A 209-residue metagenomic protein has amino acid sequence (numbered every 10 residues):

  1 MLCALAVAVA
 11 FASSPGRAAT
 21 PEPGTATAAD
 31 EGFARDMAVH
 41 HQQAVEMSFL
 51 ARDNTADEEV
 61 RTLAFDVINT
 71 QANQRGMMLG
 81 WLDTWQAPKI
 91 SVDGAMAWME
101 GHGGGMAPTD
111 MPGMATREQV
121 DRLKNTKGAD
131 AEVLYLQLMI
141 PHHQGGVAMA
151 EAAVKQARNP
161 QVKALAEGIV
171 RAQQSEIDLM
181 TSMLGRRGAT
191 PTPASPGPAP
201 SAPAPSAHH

Functional and structural regions predicted by a protein language model:
L2-H209: All-alpha RGS (Regulator of G-protein Signaling) helical domain and cognate RGS-like helical scaffolds
